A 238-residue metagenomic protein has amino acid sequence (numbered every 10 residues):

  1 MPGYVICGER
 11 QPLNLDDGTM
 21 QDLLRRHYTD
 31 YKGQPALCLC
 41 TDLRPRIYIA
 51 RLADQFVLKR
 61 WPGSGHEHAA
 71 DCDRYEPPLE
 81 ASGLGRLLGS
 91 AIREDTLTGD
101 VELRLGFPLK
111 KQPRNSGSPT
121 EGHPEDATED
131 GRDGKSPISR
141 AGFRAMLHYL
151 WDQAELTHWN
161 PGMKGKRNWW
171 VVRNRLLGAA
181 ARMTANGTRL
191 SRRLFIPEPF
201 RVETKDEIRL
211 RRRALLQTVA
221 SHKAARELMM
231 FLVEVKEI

Functional and structural regions predicted by a protein language model:
M1-I238: Intrinsically disordered, low-complexity linker/tail regions enriched in polar/charged residues
